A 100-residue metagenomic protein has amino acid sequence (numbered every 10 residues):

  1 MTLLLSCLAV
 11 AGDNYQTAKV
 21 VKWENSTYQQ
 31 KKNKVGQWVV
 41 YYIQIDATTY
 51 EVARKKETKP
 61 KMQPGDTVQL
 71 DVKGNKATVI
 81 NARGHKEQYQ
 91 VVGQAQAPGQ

Functional and structural regions predicted by a protein language model:
M1-C7: Bacterial N-terminal signal peptides
G12-V35, T67: Structural detector for short beta-strands of small beta-barrel domains
Y15-V20, D71-Q100: C-terminal partner/receptor-binding element of secreted or periplasmic proteins
T17-V20, V40, M62: Extracytoplasmic/secreted envelope proteins and their assembly/folding machinery, especially bacterial periplasmic
E24-T27, A47, V72: Sec/Tat-exported extracytoplasmic proteins
Q29, T49-E51, K76-T78: Short beta-strands and strand-coil junctions in structured, solvent-facing domains, enriched
K32-Y50: OB-fold (S1/OB) nucleic-acid-binding surfaces
K56-G74: Short nucleic-acid-contacting surface segments enriched for D/E, G, S/T with interspersed K/R
